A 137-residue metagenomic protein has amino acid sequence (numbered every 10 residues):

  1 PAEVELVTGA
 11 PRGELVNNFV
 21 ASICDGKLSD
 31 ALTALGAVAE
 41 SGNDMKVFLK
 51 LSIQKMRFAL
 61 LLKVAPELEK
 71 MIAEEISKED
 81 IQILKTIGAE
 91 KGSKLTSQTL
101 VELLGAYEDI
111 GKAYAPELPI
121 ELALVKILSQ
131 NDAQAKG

Functional and structural regions predicted by a protein language model:
P1-K136: Extended, largely alpha-helical regulatory/partner-binding modules appended to the mid-to-C-terminal parts
